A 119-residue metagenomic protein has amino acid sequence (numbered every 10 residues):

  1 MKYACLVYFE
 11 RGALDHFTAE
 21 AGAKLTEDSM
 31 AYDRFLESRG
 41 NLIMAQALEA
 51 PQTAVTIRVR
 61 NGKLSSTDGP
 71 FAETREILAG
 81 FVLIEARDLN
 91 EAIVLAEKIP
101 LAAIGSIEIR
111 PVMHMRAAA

Functional and structural regions predicted by a protein language model:
M1-A119: Conserved, structured core segments of small domains
